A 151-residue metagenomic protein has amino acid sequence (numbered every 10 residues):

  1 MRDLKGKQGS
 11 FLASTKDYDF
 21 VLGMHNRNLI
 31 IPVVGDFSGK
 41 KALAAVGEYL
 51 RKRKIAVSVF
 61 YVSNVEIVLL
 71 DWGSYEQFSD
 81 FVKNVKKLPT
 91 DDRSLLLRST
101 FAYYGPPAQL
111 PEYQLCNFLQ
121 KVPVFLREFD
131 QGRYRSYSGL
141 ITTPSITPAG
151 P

Functional and structural regions predicted by a protein language model:
M1-I31, E128-P151: Class I S-adenosyl-L-methionine-dependent methyltransferase module
S10-D17, G35-E48: A Trp-anchored, charged/polar loop motif used as the substrate-binding/catalytic surface of acyl/ester-handling
L22-M24, Y49-K52, K86-P89: A general structural signal for short secondary-structure junctions and capping/turn motifs
P32-F37, R53-K54, Y61-V62: Alpha-helical transmembrane segments of multi-pass membrane proteins
A42-L43, V68-W72, G105-A108: Extracytoplasmic/secreted cell-surface and envelope-processing proteins
A44-V59: A short acidic, Gly/Pro-enriched loop at the edge of an enzyme's catalytic core that lines a small-molecule cofactor
A56, Y61-F101: C-terminal soluble interaction/assembly domains
L97-P151: C-terminal region signature
